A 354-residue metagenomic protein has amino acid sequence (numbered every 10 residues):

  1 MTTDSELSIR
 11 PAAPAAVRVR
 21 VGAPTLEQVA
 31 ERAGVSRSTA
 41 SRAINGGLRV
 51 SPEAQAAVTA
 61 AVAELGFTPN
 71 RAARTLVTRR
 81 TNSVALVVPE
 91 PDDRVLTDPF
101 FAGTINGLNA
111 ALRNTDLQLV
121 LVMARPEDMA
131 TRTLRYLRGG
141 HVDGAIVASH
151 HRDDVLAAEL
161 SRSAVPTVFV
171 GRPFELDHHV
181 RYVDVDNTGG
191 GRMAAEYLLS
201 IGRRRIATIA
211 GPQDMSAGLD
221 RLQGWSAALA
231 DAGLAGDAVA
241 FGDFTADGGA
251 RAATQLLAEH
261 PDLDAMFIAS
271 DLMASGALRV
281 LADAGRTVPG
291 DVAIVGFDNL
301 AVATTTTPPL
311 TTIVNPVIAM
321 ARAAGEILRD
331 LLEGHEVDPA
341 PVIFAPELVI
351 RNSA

Functional and structural regions predicted by a protein language model:
M1-N82, A354: N-terminal helix-turn-helix DNA-binding module of bacterial transcription factors
T2-V19, R32, E64, A110-N114 (+2 more regions): Bacterial carbohydrate/catabolite-sensing allosteric modules
S36, N82, D143, R204-R205 (+1 more regions): Short acidic/polar active-site loop segments enriched in Thr and Asp
T39, R79-D93, Y197, R205-G211: Short beta-strand segments enriched in small/hydrophobic residues
F67-R132: Amphipathic helical "hinge" segments at domain boundaries
R125-D128, A148-D153, L272: Short beta->alpha connector loops
A130-H141, A250-H260: Short, well-structured alpha-helical segments in soluble
V147-A157, R172-H179: Acidic, Gly/Pro-rich loop/turn segments at junctions of secondary structure
